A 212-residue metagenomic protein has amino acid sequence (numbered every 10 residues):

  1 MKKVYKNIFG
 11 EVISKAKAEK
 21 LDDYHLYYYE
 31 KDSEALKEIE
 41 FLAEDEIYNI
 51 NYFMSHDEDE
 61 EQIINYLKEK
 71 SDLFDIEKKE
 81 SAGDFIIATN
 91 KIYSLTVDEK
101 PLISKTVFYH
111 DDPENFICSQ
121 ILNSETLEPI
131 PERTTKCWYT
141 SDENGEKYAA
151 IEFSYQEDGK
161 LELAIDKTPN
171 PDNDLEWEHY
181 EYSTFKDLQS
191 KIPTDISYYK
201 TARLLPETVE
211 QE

Functional and structural regions predicted by a protein language model:
M1-E212: Buried hydrophobic residues that stabilize the cores of well-folded domains
